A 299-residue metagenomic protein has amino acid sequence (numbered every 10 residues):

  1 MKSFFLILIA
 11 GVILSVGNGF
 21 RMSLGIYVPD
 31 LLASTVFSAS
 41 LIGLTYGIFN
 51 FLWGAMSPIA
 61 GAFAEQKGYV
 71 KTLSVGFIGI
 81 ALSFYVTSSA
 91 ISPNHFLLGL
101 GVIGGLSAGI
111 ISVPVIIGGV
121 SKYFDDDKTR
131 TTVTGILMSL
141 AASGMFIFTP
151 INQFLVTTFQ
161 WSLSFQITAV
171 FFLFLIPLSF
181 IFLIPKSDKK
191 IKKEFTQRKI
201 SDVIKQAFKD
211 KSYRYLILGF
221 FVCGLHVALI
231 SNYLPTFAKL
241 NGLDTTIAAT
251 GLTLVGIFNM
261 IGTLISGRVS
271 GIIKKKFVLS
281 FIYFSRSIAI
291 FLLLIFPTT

Functional and structural regions predicted by a protein language model:
F5-A39, M56-A60, I230-P235: Extracytoplasmic
M22, N50-P58, M145-F146, G256-L264: Residue-level signature of mid-helix packing/kink "hotspots" within the transmembrane helices of 12-pass Major
L24-V28, D210-S266: Extracytoplasmic gate region of multi-pass secondary transporters
A55-N94: Conserved MFS/SLC helix-loop-helix module at the cytosolic interface between two early adjacent transmembrane helices
K71-Y85, F277-L292: Structural signature of the two symmetry-related core transmembrane helices
L100-S139: Cytoplasmic helix-loop-helix junction between adjacent transmembrane helices in 12-TM secondary transporters
I136-S187: Helix-loop-helix hairpin linking two adjacent transmembrane segments in secondary transporters
L183-D202: Flexible cytoplasmic inter-helical loops of multi-pass small-molecule transporters
